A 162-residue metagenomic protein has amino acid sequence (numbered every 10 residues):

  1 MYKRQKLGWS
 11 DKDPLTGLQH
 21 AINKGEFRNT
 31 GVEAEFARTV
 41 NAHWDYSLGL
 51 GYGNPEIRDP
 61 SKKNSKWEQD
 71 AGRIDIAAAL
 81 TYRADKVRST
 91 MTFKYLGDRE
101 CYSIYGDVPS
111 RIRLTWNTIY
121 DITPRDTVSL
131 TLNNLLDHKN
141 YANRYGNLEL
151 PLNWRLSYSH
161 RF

Functional and structural regions predicted by a protein language model:
M1-Q5: Conserved small/polar residues in nucleotide/adenosyl-binding loops
G8, R28, L136-D137: Generic, ordered loop/turn and secondary-structure boundary motif
G8-S10, A34: Extracellular/periplasmic, surface-exposed regions of secreted and cell-surface proteins
S10-H20, K63-Q69, G97, G106-S110 (+1 more regions): Flexible, surface-exposed loop regions and adjacent strand-edge segments of Gram-negative outer-membrane beta-barrel
T16, I22-Y102, P124-T127, S157: Gram-negative outer-membrane beta-barrel transporters
R73, P109-R111, D121: Short solvent-exposed loop/turn micro-motifs enriched in small/polar/acidic residues
Y95-E100, W116-F162: C-terminal beta-signal and adjacent terminal beta-strands/loops of Gram-negative outer-membrane beta-barrel proteins
